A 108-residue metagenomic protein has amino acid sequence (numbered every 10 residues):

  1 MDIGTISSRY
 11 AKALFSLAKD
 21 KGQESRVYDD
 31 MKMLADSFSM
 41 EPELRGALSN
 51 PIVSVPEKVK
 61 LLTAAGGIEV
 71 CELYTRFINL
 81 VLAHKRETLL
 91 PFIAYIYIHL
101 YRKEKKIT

Functional and structural regions predicted by a protein language model:
M1-T108: Elongated, mostly alpha-helical coiled-coil "stalk/stator" tethers of large membrane protein machines
